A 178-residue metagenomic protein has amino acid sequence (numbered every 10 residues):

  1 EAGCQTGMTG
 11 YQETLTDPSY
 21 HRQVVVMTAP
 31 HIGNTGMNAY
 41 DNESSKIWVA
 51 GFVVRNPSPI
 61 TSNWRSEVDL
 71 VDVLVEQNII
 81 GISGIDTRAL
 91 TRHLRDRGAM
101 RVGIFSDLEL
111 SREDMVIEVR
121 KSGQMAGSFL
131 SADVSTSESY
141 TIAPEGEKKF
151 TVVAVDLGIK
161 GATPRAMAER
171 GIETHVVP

Functional and structural regions predicted by a protein language model:
E1-P178: RNA-binding accessory domains that recognize and position tRNA/RNA substrates
